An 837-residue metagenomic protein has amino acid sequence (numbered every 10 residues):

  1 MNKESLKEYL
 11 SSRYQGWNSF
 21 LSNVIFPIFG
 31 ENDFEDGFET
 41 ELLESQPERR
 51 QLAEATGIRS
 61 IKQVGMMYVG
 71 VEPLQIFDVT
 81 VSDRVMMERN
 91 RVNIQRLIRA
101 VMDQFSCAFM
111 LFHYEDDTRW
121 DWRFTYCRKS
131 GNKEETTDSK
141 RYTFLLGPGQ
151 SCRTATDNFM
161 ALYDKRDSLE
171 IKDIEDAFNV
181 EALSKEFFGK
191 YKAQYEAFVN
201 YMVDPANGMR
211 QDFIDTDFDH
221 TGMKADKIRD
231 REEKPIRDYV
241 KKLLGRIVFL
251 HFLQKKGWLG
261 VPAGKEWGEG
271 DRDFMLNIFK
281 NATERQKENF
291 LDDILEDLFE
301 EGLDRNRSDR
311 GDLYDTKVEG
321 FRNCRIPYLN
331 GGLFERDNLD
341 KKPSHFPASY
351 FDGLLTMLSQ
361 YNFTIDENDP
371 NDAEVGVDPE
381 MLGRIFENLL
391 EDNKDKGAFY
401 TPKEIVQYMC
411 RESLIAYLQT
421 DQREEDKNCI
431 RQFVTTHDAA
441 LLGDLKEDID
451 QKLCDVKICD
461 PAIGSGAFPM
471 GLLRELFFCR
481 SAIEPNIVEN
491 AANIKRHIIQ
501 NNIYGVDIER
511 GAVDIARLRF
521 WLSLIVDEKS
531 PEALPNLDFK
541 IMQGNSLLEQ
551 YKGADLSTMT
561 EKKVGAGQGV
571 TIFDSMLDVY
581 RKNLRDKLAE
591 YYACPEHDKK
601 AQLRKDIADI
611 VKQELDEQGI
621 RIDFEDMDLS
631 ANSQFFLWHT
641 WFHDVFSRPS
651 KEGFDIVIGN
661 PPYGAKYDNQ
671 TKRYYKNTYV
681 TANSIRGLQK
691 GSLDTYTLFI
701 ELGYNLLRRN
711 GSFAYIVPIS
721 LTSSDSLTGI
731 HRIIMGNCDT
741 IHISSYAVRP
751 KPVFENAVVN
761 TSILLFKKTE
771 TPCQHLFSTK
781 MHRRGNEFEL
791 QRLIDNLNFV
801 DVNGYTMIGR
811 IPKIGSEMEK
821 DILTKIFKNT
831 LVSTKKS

Functional and structural regions predicted by a protein language model:
N2-R99, S106-G471, E475-F477, V506-G511 (+10 more regions): Preference for the N-terminal adenyl/adenosyl cofactor-binding alpha/beta module
Q422-I449, S481-R496, I525-P535: Short mixed-charge
I458, A467-I494, E549-A593, D606-D609 (+4 more regions): SAM-dependent methyltransferase catalytic-core segment centered on the flexible catalytic loop and adjoining short
I499-I503, G511, A533, L537-T560: P-loop NTPase motor core
A516: Conserved SAM-binding loop
K552-T560, F754-I763: Short, surface-exposed amphipathic charged segments that create phosphate/polyanion-binding patches used for binding
L702, Y746-P750, K780-H782: Adenylate-forming
E755-T834: Flexible, glycine-/basic-rich loop-and-beta segments that form/coincide with the SAM-dependent methyltransferase
